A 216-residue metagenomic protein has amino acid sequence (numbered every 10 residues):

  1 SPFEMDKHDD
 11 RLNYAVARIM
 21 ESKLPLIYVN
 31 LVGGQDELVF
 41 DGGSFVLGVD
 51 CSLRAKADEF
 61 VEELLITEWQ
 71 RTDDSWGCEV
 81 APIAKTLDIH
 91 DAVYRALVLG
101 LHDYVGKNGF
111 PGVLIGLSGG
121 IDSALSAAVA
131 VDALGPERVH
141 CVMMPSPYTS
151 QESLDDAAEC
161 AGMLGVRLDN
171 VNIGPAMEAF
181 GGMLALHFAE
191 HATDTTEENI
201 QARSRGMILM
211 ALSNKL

Functional and structural regions predicted by a protein language model:
S1-V61: CN hydrolase (nitrilase-like) catalytic-core segments centered on the catalytic cysteine and neighboring Lys/Glu
D58-E79: A short, polar/charged loop-to-alpha-helix boundary motif
V61-E68, R138-M143, P147-T196, I200-A202: A conserved beta-strand->alpha-helix junction
S75-T86, F110, L186-A192: Gly-rich Lys/Arg/Thr-decorated short loops/hinges at beta-loop-alpha junctions or inter-strand turns that position
I83-R95: Adenine-nucleotide phosphate-binding core of ATP-dependent small-molecule kinases
A92-L114, L212: Phosphate/ATP-binding catalytic cores across multiple sugar-kinase/actin-like superfamilies, primarily ASKHA
P111-L117, I121-A158: ATP-dependent adenylation/pyrophosphate-handling site
